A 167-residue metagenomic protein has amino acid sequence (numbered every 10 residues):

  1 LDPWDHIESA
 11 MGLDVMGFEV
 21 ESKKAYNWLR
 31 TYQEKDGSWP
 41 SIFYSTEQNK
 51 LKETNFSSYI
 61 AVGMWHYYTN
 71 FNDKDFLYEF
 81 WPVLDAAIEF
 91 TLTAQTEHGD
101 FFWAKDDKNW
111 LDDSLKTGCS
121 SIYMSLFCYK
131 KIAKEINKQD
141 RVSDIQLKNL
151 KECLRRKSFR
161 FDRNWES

Functional and structural regions predicted by a protein language model:
L1, P40, Q95-A104, L111-S167: Catalytic cores of carbohydrate-active enzymes
D2-T96, C119, Y123: Aromatic-rich carbohydrate-recognition surfaces in CAZymes
D36, D107-K108: A general structural signal for short secondary-structure boundary/capping elements
E47-Q48, N109-D113: Surface loop/turn signatures of beta-propeller and other carbohydrate-active proteins
